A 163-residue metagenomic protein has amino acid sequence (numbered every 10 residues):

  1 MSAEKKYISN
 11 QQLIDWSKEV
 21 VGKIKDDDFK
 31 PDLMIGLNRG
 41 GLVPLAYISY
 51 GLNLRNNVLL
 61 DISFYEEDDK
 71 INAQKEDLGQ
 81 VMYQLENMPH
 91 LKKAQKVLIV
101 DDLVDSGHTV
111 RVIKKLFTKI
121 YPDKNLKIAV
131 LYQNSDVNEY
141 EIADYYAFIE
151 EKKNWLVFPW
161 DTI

Functional and structural regions predicted by a protein language model:
M1-I163: PRPP-associated nucleotide enzymes
